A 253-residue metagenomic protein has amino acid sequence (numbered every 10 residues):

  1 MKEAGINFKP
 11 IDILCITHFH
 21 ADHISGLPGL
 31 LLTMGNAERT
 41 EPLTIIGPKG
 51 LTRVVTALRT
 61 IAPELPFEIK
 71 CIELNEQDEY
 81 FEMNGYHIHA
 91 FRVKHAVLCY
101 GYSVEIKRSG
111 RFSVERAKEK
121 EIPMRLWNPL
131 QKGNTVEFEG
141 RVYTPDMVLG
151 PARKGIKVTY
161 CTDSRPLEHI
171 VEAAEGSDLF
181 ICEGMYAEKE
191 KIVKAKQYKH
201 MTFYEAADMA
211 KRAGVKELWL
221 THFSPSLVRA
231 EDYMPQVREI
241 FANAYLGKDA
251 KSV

Functional and structural regions predicted by a protein language model:
M1-I46, K70-N75: Active-site metal-binding motif and surrounding structural segment of the metallo-beta-lactamase
I11-F19, G47-P48, T159-S164, I181-E183 (+2 more regions): Active-site neighborhood of phospho(di)ester-bond hydrolases with catalytic His/Asp-centered motifs
G26-T33, L58, V228-Q236: Metal-dependent catalytic neighborhoods of phosphoester/phosphodiester hydrolases
L43-I46, G214-S226: Divalent metal-dependent hydrolysis catalytic cores, especially in the metallo-beta-lactamase
T44, E68-K70, H87, N243-Y245: Conserved beta-strand segments of alpha/beta enzyme cores
G50-T60, C71-E76: A gly/proline- and charged-residue-enriched helix-loop-helix capping module
Q77-L220, E231-P235, I240: Metal-dependent phosphodiesterase/nuclease catalytic metal-binding core
M234, I240-V253: Conserved glycine-rich phosphate/nucleotide-binding loop and adjacent Mg2+-coordinating catalytic segment
